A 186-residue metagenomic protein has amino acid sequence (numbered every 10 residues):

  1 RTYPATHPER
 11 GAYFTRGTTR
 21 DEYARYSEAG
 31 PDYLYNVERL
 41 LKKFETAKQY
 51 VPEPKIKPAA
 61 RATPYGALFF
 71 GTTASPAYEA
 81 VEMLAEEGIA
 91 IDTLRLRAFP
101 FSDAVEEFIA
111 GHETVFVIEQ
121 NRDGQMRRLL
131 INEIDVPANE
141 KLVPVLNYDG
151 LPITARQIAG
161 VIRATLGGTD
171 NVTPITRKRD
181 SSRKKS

Functional and structural regions predicted by a protein language model:
R1-S186: Flexible, low-complexity linker and terminal segments
